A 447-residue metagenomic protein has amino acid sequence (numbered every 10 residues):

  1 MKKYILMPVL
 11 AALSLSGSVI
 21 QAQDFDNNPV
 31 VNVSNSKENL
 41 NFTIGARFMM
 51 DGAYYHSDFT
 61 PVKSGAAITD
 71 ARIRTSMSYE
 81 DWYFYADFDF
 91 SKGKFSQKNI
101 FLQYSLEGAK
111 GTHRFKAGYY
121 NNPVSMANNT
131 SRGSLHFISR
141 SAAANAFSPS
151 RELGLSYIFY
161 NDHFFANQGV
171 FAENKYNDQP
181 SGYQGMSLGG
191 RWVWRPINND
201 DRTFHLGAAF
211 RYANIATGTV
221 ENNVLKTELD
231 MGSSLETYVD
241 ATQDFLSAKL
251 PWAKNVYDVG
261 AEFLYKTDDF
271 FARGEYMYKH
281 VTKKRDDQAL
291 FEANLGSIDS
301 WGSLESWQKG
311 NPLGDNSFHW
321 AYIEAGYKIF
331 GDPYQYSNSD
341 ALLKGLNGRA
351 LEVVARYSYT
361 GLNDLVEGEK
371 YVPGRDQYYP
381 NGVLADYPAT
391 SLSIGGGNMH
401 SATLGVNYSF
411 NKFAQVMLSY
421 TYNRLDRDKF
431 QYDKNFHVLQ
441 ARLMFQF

Functional and structural regions predicted by a protein language model:
M1-Y4: Positively charged n-region of N-terminal signal peptides that target proteins for export
L6-L15, V19-R47, Q335-Y336, G374 (+2 more regions): N-terminal periplasmic/intermembrane-space "pro-region" immediately following the signal or transit peptide
S14-L15, W82, D287: Hydrophobic alpha-helical membrane context
P29-H56, T60-A216, S317, Y322 (+3 more regions): Outer membrane beta-barrel
F59-T60, D230-F447: Outer-membrane beta-barrel pore domains
A127-S131, P180, A216-L225, K284-Q288 (+2 more regions): Outer-membrane beta-barrel and related beta-rich outer-membrane complex signature in Gram-negative bacteria
R202-Q243, A248-W252: Extended ligand-binding clefts on enzyme/binding-domain cores
